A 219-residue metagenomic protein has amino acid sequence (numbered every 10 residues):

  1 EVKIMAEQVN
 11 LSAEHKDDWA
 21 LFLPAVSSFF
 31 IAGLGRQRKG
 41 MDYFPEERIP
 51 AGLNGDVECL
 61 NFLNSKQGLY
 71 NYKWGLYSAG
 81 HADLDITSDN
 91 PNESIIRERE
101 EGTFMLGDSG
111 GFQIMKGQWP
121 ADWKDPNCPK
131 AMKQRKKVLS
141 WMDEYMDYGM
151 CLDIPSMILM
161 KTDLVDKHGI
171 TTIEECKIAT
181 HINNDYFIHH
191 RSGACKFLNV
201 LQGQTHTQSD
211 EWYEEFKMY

Functional and structural regions predicted by a protein language model:
V2-H189: Non-catalytic, usually N-terminal nucleic-acid engagement modules in DNA/RNA processing proteins
G102, M218-Y219: Glycine-enriched alpha-helix->loop->beta-strand junction motifs that scaffold or abut catalytic
M157-I158, Q204-Q208: Short, small-residue-enriched loops and turns at beta-alpha junctions that line or gate enzyme active sites
I188-G193, M218: Secondary-structure boundary motif
A194-T205: Aromatic-lined carbohydrate-recognition surfaces of secreted/lumenal glycan-active proteins
H206-M218: Distinct, well-ordered alpha-helical segments
